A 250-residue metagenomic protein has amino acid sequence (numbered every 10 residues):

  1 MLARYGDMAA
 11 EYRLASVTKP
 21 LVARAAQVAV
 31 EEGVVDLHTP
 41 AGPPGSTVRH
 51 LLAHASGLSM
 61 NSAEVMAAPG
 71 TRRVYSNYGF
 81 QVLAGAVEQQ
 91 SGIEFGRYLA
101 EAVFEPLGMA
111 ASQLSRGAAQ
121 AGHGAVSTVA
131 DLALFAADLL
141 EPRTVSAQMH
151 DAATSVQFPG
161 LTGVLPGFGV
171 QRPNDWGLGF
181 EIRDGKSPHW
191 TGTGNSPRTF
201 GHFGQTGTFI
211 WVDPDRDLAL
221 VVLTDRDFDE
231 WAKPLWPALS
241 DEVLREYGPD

Functional and structural regions predicted by a protein language model:
M1-R13, T18, T71-R72, E88 (+4 more regions): Catalytic loop of the DD-peptidase/beta-lactamase superfamily, centered on the K-T-G motif and neighboring
M8, Y12-V17, L21, V28-V65 (+4 more regions): Active-site helix/loop module of the DD-peptidase/beta-lactamase fold, centered on the serine-lysine SxxK catalytic
R24, A84, A136: A cross-family signal for key residues in well-ordered alpha-helices that form functional helical elements
L58, F80, R226-F228: Solvent-exposed loop/turn segments at secondary-structure junctions within structured extracellular/periplasmic domains
Y75: Glycine-rich ATP-lid loops
